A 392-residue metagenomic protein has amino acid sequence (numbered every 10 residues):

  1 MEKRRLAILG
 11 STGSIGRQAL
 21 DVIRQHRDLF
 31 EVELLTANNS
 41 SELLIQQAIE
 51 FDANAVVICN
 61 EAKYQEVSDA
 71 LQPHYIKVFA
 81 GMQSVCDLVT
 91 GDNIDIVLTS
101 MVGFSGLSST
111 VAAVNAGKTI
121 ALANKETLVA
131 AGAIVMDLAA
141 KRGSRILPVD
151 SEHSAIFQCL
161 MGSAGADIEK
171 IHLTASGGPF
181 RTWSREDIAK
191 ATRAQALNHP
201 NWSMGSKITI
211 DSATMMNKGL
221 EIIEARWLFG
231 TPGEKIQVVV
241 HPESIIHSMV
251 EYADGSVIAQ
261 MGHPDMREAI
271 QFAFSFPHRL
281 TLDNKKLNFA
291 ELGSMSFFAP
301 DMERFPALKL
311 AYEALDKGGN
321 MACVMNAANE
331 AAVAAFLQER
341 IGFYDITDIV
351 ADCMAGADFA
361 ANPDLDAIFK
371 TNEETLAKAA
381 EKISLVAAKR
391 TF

Functional and structural regions predicted by a protein language model:
M1-F392: Catalytic, metal-anchored helix/loop core of enzyme active sites in primary metabolism
